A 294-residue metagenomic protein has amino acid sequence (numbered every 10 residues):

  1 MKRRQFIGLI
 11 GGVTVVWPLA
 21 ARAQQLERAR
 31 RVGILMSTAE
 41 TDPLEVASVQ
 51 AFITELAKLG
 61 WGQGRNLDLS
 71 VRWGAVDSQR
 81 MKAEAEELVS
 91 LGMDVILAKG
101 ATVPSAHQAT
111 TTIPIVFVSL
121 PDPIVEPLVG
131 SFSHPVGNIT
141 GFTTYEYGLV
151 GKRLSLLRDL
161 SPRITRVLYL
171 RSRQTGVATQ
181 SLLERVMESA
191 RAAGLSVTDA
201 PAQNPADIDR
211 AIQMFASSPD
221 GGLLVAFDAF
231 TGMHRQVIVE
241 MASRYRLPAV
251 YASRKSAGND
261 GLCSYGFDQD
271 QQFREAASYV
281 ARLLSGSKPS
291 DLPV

Functional and structural regions predicted by a protein language model:
M1-V294: Short hydrophobic alpha-helices and adjacent helix-cap/hinge residues
